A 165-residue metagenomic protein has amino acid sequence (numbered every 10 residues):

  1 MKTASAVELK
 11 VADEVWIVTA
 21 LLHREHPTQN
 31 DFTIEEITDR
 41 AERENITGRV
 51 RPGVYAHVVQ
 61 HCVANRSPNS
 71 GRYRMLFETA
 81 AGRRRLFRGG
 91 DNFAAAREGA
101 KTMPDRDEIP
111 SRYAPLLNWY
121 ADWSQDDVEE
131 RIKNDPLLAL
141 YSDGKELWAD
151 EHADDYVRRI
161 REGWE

Functional and structural regions predicted by a protein language model:
K2-R24, G48-L138, V157-R159, G163: Phospho-regulated, low-complexity intrinsically disordered regions of nuclear gene-regulatory and chromatin-associated
V18-L22, T33-T47: DNA-recognition alpha helix
N30: Flexible coil/turn residues that form the inter-helical turn or adjacent wing/linker of helix-turn-helix
P136, Y141-L147: Anionic, Ser/Thr-rich low-complexity intrinsically disordered regions
L147-R158: Short linear motifs in low-complexity, proline-biased tails and propeptides
